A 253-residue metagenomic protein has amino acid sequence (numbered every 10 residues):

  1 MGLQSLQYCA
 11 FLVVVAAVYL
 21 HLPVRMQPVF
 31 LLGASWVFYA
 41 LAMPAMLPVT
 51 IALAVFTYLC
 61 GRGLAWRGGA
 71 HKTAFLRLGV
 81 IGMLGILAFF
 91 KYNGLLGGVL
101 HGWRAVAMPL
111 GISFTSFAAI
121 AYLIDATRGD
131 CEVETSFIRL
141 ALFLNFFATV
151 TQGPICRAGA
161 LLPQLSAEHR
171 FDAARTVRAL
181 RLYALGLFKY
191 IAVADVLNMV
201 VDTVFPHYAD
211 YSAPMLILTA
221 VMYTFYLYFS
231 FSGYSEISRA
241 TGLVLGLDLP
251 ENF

Functional and structural regions predicted by a protein language model:
M1-F253: Membrane-embedded transmembrane alpha-helical bundles that form the catalytic cores of multi-pass lipid-modifying
